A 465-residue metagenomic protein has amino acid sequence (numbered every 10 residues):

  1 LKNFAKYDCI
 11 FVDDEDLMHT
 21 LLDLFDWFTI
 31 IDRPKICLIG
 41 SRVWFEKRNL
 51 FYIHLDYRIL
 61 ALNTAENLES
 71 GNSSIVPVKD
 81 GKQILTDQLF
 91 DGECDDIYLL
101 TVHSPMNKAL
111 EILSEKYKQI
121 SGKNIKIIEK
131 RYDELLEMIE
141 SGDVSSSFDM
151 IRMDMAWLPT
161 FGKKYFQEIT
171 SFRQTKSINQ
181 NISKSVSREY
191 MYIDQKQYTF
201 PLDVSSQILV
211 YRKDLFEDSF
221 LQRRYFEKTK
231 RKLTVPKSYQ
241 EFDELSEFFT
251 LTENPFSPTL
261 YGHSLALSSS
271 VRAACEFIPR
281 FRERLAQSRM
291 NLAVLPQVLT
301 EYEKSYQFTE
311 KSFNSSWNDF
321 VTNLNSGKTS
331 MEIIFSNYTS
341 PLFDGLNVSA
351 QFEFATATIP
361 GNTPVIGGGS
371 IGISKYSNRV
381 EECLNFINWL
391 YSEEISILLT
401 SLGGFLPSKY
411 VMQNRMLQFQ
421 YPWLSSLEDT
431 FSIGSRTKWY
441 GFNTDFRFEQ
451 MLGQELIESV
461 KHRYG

Functional and structural regions predicted by a protein language model:
L1-R42, L68: Hydrophobic alpha-helical
T29-I84: Flexible loop/turn connectors
I120-S183, S219, N323, S330-M331: Extracytoplasmic "Venus flytrap"/periplasmic binding protein-like
M155-I208, Q351-T358, F419-Q420: Hinge/lid segment of periplasmic solute-binding proteins
K196-L202, Q207, T234-S288, T329: Extracytoplasmic/periplasmic solute-binding protein
V210-K213, I366-R379: A bilobed periplasmic-binding-protein/Venus flytrap-type ligand-binding module shared by bacterial periplasmic
D243-F249, I278, R284-N318: Glycine-centered hinge/linker elements that transmit conformational signals in sensory and ligand-binding systems
A357, S401-Q454, E458: Long, aromatic- and glycine/proline-rich binding clefts that accommodate carbohydrate-like moieties
